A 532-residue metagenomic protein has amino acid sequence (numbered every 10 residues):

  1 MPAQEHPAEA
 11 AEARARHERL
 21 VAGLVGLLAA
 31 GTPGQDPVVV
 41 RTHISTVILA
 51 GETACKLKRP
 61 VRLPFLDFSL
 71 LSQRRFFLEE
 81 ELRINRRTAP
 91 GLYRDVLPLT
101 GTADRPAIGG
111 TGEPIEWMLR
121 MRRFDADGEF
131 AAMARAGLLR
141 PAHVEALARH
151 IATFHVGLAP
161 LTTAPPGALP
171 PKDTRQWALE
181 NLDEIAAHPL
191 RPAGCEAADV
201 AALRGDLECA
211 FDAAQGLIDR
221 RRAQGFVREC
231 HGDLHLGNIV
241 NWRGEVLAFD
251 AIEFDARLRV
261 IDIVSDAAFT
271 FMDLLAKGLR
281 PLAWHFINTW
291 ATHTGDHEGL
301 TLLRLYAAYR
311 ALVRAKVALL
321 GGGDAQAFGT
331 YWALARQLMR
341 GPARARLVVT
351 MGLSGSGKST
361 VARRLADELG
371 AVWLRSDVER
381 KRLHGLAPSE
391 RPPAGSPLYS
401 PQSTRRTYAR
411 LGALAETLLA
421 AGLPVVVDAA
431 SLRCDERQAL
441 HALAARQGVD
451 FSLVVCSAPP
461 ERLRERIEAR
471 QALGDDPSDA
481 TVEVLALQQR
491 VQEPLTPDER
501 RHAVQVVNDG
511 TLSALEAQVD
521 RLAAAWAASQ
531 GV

Functional and structural regions predicted by a protein language model:
L20-H231, L236-Y309, V313: Conserved ATP-binding subdomain of kinase catalytic cores across diverse folds
G322-M339: N-terminal pre-Walker A segment at the start of P-loop NTPase domains
T350: Hydrophobic anchor at the beta1->P-loop junction of P-loop NTPases
K358: Conserved lysine of the Walker
V361: Hydrophobic positions on the alpha1 helix immediately C-terminal to the Walker A/P-loop
D367-L423: Conserved substrate/cofactor phosphate-moiety recognition/catalytic segment in nucleotide-dependent phosphotransferases
Q447-I467: Conserved phosphate-donor/acceptor-positioning beta-strand/loop module used by diverse small-molecule
A469-V532: Small-molecule kinase domains that catalyze NTP-dependent phosphoryl transfer to phosphate-bearing small molecules
